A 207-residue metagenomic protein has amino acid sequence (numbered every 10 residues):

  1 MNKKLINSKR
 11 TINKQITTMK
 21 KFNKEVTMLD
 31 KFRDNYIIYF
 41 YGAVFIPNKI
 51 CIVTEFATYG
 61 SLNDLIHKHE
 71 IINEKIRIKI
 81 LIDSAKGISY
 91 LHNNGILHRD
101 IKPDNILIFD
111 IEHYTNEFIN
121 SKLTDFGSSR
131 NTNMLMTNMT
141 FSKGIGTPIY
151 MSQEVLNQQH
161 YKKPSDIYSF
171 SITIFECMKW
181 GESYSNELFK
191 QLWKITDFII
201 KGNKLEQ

Functional and structural regions predicted by a protein language model:
G42-A43: A short, aromatic-enriched beta-strand patch in the conserved N-lobe beta-sheet of the protein kinase catalytic domain
P47-S61: Conserved short submotifs of the Hanks-type protein kinase catalytic core that shape the nucleotide-binding pocket
I80-L81: Activation segment signature within eukaryotic-like protein kinase domains
K86-I96: Protein kinase catalytic-loop region centered on the HRD/HxD motif
T140-E154: Conserved activation segment of eukaryotic-like protein kinases, specifically the C-terminal portion of the activation
D166: Conserved catalytic-loop aspartate of Hanks-type protein kinases
